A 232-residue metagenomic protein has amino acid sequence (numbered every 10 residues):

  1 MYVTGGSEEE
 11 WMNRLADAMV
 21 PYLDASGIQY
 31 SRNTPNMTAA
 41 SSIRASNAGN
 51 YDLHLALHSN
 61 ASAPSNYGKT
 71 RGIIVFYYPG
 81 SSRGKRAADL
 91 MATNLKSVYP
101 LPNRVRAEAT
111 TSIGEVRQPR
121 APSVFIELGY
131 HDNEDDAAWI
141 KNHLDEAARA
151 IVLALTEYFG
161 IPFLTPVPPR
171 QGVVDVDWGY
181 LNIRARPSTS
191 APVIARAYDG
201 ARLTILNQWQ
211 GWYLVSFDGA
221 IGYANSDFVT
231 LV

Functional and structural regions predicted by a protein language model:
M1-S82: Catalytic-core regions of hydrolytic enzymes
G6, G49, H54-A63, A107-P166: Active-site-adjacent mobile loop/cap segments within catalytic or ligand-binding domains
R14-D24, S82-P100, A137-T165: Long, well-ordered alpha-helical scaffolding segments within enzyme catalytic domains, especially pronounced
Q29-N33, D52-L57, I74-Y77, V105 (+3 more regions): Structural recognition of the beta-strand scaffold that forms the well-ordered cores of secreted hydrolase catalytic
Y30, N36-A39, S59-S65, G80-R83 (+5 more regions): Solvent-exposed loop/turn segments at secondary-structure junctions within structured extracellular/periplasmic domains
L164, F217-V232: Boundary regions of SH3-family modules and the immediately adjacent low-complexity/disordered segments in eukaryotic
L164-N182, A195-D199, N207-W209, T230-V232: SH3-family beta-barrel domains
G200, Y213-F217: SH3/SH3-like beta-barrel fold
